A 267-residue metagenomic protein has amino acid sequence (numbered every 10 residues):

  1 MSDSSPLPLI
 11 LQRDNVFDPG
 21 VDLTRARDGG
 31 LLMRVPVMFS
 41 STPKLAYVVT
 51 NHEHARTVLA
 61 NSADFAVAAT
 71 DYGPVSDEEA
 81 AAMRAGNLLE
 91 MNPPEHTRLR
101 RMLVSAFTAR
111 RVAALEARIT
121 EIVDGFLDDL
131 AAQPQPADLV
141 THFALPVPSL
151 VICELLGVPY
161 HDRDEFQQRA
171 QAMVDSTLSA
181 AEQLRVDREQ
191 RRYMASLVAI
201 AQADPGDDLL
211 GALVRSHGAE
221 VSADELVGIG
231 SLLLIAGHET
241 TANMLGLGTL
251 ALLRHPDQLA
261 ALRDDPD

Functional and structural regions predicted by a protein language model:
M1-D267: Cytochrome P450
